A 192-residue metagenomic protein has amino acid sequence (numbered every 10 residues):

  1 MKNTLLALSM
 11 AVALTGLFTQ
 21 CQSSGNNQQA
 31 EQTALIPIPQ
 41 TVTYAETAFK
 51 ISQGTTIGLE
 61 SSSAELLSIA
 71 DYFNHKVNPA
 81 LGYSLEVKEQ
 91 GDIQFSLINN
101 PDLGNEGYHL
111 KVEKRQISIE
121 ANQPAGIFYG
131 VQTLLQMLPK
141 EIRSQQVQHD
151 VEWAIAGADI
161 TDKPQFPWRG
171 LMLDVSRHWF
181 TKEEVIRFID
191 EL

Functional and structural regions predicted by a protein language model:
M1-L8: Bacterial N-terminal signal peptides that target proteins for export
A11-V12: Repetitive helical segments and hydrophobic/amphipathic motifs
L17-Q20: C-terminal motif of bacterial Sec signal peptides marking the signal peptidase cleavage site
Q22-F166: Contiguous, structured surface segment used for ligand recognition
R169-L173: Hydrophobic faces of well-ordered beta-strands that scaffold small-molecule active sites in alpha/beta enzyme cores
D174-E191: A conserved hydrophobic secondary-structure block that centers on an alpha-helix together with its immediately flanking
